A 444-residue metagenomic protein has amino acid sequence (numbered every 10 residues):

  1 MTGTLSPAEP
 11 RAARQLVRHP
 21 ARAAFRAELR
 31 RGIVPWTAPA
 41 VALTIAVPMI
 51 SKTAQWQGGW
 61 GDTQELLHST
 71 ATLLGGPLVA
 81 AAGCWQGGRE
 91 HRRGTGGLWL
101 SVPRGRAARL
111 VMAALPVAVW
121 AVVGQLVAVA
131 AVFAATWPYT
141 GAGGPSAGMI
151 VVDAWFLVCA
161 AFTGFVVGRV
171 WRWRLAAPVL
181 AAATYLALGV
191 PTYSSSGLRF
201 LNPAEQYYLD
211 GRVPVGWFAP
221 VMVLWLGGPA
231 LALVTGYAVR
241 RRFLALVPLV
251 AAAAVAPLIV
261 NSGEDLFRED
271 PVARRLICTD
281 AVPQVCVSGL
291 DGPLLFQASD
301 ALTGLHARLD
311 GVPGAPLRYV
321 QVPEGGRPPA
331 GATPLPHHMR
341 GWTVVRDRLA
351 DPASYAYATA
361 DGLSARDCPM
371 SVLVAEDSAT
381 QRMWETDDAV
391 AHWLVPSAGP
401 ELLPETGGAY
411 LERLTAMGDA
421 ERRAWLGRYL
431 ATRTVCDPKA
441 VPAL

Functional and structural regions predicted by a protein language model:
M1-G83, R89-E90, L231-V247, V255-F267 (+8 more regions): Hydrophobic alpha-helical transmembrane segments
T4-P7, G189-V272: Transmembrane helical hairpin unit
A21-R22, R26-D62, T72, L110-A230: Hydrophobic alpha-helical segments
P77-C84, R93, A128, A160 (+1 more regions): Alpha-helical transmembrane segments of polytopic integral membrane proteins, especially the permease/helical cores
G83-W120: Helix-loop-helix units of permease transmembrane domains in multi-pass membrane transporters, especially ABC
G87-R93, Q125-L126, V167, R174 (+4 more regions): Juxtamembrane/interfacial segments around transmembrane helices
W99-L100, R104-R109, G168-W173, G236-L246: Membrane-interface helix-boundary motifs at transmembrane edges
